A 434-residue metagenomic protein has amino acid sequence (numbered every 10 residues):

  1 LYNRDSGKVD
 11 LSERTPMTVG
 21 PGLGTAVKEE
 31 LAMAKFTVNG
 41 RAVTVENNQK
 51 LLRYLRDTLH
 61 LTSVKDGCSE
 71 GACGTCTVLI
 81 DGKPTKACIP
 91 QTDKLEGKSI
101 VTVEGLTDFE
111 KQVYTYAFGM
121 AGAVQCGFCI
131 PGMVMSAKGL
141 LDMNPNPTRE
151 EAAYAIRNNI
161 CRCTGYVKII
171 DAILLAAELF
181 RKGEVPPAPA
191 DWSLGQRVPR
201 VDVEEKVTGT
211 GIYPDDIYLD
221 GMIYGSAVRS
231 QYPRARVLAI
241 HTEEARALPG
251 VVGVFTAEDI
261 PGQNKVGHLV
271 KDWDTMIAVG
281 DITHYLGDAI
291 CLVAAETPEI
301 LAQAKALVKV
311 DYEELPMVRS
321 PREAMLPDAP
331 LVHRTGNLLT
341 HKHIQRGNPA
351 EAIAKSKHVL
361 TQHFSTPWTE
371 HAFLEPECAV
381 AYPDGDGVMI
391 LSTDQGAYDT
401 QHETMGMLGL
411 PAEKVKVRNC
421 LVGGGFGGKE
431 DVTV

Functional and structural regions predicted by a protein language model:
Y2-R4, G22-P189: Signature of N-terminal electron-transfer/Fe-S-associated modules in redox systems
C73-G74, I223-Y224, G280, E375-V380: Short glycine-rich loop/turn motifs
T92-G127, I300-A324, H341-K342, D399-T400 (+2 more regions): Gly/Pro-rich active-site capping loops and adjacent beta-alpha segments that organize cofactor/substrate pockets
M133, D142, A227-A257, L292-D311 (+1 more regions): Alpha-helical support elements that line or immediately flank enzyme active sites and cofactor-binding pockets
A177-H341, V359: Flexible, low-hydrophobicity surface segments
D328-L408: Helix-loop-helix junctions that connect adjacent transmembrane helices in secondary transporters/permeases, recognized
